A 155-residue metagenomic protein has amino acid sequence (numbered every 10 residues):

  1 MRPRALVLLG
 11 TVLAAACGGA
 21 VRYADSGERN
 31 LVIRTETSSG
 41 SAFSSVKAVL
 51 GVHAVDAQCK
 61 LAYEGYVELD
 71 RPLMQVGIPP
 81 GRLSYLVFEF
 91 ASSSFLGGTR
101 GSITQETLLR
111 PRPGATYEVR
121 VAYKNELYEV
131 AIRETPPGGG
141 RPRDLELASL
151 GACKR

Functional and structural regions predicted by a protein language model:
M1-G19: Sec-dependent bacterial lipoprotein signal peptides
C17-R155: Short loop/turn and low-complexity linker motifs enriched in small/turn-promoting residues
